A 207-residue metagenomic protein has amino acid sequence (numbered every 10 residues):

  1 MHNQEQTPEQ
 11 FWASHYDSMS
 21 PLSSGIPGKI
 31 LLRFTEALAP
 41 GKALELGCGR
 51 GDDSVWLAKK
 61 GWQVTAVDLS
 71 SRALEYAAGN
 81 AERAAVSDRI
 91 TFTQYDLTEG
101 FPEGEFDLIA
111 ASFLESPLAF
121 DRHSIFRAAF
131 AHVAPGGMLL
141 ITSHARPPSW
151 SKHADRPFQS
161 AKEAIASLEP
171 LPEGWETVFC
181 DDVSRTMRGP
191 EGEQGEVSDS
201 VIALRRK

Functional and structural regions predicted by a protein language model:
M1-L38: Conserved class I S-adenosyl-L-methionine
G41-G49: Conserved class I S-adenosyl-L-methionine
S70-R72: Conserved SAM/SAH-binding beta-strand->alpha-helix loop
A77-A78: Conserved SAM-binding loop
A85-L97: Conserved SAM-binding strand-loop segment of SAM-dependent methyltransferases
T98-L108: A short acidic, Gly/Pro-enriched loop at the edge of an enzyme's catalytic core that lines a small-molecule cofactor
S116-A129: A short, conserved alpha-helix within the catalytic core of class I
G136-H144: Conserved beta-strand signature within the Rossmann-like core of class I S-adenosyl-L-methionine
